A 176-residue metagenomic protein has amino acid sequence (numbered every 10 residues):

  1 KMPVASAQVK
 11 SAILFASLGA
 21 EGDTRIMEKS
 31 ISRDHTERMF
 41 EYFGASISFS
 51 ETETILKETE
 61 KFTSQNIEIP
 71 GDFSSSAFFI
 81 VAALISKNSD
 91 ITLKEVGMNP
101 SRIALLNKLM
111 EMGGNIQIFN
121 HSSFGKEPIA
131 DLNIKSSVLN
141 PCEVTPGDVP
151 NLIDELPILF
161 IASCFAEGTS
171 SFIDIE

Functional and structural regions predicted by a protein language model:
K1-E176: Short, structured segments at the rim of ligand-binding sites
